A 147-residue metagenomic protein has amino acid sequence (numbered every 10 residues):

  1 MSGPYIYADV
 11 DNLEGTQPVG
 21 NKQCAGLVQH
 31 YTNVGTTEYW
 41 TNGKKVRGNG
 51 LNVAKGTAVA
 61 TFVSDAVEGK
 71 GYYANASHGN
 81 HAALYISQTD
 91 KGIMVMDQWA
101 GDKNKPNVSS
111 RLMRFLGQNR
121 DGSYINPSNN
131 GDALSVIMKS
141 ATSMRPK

Functional and structural regions predicted by a protein language model:
M1-A82, S87-Q88: Secreted/periplasmic proteins that engage bacterial cell-wall peptidoglycan
G3-G15, I86-K147: Aromatic- and glycine-rich peptidoglycan recognition patches
